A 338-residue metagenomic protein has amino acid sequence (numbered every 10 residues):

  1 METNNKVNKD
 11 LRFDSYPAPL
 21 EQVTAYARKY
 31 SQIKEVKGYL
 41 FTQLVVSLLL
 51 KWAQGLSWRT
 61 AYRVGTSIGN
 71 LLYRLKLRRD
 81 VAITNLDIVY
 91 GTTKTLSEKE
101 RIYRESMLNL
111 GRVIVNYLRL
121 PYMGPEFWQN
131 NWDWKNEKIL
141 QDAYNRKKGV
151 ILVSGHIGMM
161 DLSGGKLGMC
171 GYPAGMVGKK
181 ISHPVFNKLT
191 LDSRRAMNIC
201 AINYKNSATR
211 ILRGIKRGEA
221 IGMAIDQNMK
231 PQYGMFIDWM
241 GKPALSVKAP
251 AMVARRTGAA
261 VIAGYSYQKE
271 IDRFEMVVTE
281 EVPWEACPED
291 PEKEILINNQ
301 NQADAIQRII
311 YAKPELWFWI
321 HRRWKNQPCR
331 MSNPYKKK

Functional and structural regions predicted by a protein language model:
E2-Q22, A27-Y30, K37, T92 (+5 more regions): Non-catalytic C-terminal accessory region of glycerolipid acyltransferases and related lyso-lipid remodeling enzymes
T3-S154, L189: Membrane-anchoring hydrophobic helices of lipid-metabolizing enzymes
F41, K99, M159, F186 (+1 more regions): Hydrophobic (often cysteine-bearing) scaffold residues that line and stabilize catalytic clefts of nucleotide/cofactor
L44, R78, W132, N203 (+1 more regions): Soluble or luminal CAZymes and related metallo-dependent hydrolases
V81, H183-P184, P243-V247: Active-site metal-coordination segments of metallo-dependent hydrolases
E126-W132, K179, A196-I202, M240-G241 (+2 more regions): Short, flexible loop segments at the rims of nucleotide/cofactor-binding pockets, characterized by
Y144-K205, N228-D238: Catalytic core of membrane glycerolipid acyltransferases/transacylases, capturing the structured, soluble-facing
